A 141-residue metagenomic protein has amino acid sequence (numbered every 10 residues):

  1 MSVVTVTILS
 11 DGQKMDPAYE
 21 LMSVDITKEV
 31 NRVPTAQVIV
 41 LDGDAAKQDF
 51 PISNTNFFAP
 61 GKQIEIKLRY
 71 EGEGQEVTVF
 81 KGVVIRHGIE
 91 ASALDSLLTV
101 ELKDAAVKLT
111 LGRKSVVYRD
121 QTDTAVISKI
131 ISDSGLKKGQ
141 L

Functional and structural regions predicted by a protein language model:
M1-Q63, K103-L109, A125, K137 (+1 more regions): Juxtamembrane "anchor/assembly" segments of surface/extracellular structural proteins
M22, F80-E90, V116-T124: Short, mixed-charge, low-aromatic patches
E29-N31, I89-L94, K114: Short capping/connector residues at structural and topological boundaries
V38, V84, I130: A residue-level signal for conserved active-site and pocket-lining positions in enzyme catalytic cores
N56-F58, G72, E76, Y118-T122: Catalytic cores of large soluble enzymes that bind and process phosphate-bearing ligands
L68-Y70: Conserved "cap/hinge" positions at secondary-structure junctions
G72-L102: Short beta-strand and beta-hairpin "edge-sheet" elements
L94-L141: Charged- and aromatic-enriched interaction segments used to assemble and dock large macromolecular complexes
